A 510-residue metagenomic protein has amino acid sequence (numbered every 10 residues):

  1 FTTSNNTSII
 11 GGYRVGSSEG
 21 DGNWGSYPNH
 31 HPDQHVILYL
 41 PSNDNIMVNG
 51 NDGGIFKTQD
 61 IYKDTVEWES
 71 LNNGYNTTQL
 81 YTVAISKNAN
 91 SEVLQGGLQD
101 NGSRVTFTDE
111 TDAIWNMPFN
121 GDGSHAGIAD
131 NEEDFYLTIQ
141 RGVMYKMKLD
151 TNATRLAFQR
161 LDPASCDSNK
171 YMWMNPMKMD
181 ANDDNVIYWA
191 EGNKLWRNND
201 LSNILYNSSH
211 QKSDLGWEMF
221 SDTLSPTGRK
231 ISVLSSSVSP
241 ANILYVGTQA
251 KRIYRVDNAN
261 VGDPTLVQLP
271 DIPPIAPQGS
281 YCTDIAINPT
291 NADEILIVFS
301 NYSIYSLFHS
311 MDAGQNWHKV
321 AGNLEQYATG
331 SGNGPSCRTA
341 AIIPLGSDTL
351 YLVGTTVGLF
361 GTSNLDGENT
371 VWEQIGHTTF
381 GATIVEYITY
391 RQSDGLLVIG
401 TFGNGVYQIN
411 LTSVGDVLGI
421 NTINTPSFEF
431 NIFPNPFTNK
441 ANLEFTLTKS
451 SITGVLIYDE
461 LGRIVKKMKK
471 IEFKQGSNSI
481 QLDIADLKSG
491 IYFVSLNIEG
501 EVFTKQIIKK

Functional and structural regions predicted by a protein language model:
F1-S413: Beta-propeller blade termini and top-face loops
T2, N6, P264, D348 (+5 more regions): Intrinsically disordered/low-complexity terminal segments and short unstructured peptides
N23-G25, H35, A113, A164 (+5 more regions): Intrinsically disordered, low-complexity segments enriched in polar/charged residues with Gly/Pro, especially when
S70, D214, T223, T265-Q268 (+9 more regions): Acidic/proline-rich low-complexity IDRs
L411-P426: Low-complexity, Pro/Thr/Ser/Gly/Ala-rich linker/spacer regions in secreted, extracellular modular proteins
I423-F433, F437-K510: C-terminal outer-membrane/trafficking sorting elements
